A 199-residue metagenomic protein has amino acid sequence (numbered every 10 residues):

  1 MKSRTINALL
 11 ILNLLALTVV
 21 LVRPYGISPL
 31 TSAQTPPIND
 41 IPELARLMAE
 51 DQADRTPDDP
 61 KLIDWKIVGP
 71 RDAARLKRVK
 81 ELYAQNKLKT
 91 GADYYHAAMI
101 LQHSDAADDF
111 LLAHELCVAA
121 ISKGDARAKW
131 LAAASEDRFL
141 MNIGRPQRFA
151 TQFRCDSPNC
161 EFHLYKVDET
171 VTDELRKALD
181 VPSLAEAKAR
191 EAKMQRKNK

Functional and structural regions predicted by a protein language model:
M1-R4: Positively charged n-region of N-terminal signal peptides that target proteins for export
L9-L21: Hydrophobic membrane-insertion alpha-helices, especially the h-region of bacterial N-terminal signal peptides
G26-G91, K123, N142-C155, E161-E169 (+1 more regions): N-terminal alpha-helical interaction modules that lie
D64-V68, D105-L111: Short coil/turn connectors between adjacent alpha-helices in alpha-solenoid helical repeat scaffolds
A98, Q102-A106, L140: Short coil/turn linking the two alpha-helices of tandem helical-hairpin repeats
F110-A126, F153-S157: TPR/TPR-like (Sel1-like) alpha-helical repeat modules
K123-S135: Boundary/linker segments of alpha-helical solenoid repeat arrays
